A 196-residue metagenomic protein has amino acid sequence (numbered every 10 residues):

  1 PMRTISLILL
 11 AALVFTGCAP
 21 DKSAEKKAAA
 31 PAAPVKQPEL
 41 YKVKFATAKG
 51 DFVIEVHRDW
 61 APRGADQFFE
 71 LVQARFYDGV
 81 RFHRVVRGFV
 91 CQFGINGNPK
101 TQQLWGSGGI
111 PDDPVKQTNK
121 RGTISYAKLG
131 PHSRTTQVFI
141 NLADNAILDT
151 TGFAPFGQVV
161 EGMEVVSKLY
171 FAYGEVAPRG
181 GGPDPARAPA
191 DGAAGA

Functional and structural regions predicted by a protein language model:
S6-T16: Bacterial N-terminal signal peptides
F15-A196: Cyclophilin-like peptidyl-prolyl cis-trans isomerases
